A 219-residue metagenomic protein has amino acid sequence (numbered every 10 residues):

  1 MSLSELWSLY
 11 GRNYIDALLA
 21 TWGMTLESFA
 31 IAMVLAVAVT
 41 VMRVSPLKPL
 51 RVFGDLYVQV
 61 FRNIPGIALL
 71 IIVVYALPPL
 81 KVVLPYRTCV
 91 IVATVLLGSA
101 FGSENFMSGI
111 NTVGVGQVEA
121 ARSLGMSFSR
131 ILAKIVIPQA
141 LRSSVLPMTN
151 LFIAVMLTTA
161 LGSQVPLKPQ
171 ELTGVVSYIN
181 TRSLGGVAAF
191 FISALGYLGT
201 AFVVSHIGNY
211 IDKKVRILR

Functional and structural regions predicted by a protein language model:
M1-R219: Transmembrane alpha-helices and adjacent helix-loop boundaries
